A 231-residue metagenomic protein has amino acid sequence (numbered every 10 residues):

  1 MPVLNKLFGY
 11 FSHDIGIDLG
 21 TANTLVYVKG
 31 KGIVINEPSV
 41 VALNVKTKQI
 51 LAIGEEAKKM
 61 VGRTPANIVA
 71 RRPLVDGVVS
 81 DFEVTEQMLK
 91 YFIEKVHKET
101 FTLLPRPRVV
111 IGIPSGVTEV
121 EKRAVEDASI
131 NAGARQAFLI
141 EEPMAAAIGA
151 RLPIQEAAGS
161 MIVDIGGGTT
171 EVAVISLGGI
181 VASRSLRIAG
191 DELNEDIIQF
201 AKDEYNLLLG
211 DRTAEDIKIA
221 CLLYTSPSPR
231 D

Functional and structural regions predicted by a protein language model:
M1-I165, A173-S226, R230: Nucleotide/phosphate-binding catalytic cleft detector across ATP-hydrolyzing and phosphate-transferring enzymes
